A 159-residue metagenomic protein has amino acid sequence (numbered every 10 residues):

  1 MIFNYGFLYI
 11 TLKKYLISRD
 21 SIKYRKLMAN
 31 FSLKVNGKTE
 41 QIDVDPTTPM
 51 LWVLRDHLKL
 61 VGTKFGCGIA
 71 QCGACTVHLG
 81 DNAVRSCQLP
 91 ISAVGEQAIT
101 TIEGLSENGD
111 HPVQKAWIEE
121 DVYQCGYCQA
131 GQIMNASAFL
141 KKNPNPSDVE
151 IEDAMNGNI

Functional and structural regions predicted by a protein language model:
Y5-L8, L16, S21: Short hydrophobic targeting helices and cationic amphipathic motifs that mediate membrane/organellar targeting
T11, K23-I159: Signature of N-terminal electron-transfer/Fe-S-associated modules in redox systems
